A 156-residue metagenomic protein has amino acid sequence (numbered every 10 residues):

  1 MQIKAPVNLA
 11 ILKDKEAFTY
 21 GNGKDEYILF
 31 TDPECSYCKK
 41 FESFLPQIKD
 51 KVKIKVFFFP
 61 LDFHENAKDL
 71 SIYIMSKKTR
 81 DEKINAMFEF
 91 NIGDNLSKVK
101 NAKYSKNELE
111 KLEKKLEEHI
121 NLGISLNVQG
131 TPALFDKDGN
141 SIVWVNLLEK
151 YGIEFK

Functional and structural regions predicted by a protein language model:
M1-A67, G93, A102-T131, N146-K156: Extracytoplasmic thiol/disulfide redox context detector
N66-K78: Short Fe-S-cluster ligation motifs
M75-K103: Short, internal strand/loop/helix patches that form the active-site neighborhood or redox-interaction surface
K137-D138: Short strand-turn-strand beta-turns centered on an Asx-Gly dipeptide
S141-W144: Short acidic-hydrophobic, aromatic-tinged amphipathic segments that line or gate anion-handling sites
